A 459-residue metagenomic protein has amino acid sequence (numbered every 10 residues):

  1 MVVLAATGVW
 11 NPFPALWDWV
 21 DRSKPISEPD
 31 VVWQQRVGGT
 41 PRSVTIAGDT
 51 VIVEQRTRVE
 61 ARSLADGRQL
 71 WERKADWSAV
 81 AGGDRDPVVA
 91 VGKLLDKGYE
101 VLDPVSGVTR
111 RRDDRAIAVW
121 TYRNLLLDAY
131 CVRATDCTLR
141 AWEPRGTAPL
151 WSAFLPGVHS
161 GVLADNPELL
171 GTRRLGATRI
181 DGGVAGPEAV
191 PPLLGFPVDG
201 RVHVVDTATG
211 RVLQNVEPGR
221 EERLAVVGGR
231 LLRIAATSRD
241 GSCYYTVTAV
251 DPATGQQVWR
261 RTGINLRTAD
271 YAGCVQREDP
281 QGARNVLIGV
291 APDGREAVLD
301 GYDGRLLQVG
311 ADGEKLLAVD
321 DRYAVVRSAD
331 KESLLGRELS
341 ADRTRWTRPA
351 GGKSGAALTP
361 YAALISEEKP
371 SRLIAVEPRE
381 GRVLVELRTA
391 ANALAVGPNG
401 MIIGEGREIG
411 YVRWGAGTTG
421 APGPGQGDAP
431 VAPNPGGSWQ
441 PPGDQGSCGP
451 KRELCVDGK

Functional and structural regions predicted by a protein language model:
M1-K459: Secretory-pathway ectodomains
